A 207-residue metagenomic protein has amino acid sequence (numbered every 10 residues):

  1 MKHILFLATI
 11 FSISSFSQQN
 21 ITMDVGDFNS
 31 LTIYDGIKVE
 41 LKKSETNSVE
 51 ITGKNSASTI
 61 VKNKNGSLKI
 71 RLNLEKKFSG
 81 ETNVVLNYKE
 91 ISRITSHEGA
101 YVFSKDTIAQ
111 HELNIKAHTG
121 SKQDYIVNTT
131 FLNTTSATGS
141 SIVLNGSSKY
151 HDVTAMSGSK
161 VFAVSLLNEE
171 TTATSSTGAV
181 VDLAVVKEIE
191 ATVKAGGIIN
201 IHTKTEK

Functional and structural regions predicted by a protein language model:
M1-K207: Intrinsically disordered, low-complexity terminal regions
